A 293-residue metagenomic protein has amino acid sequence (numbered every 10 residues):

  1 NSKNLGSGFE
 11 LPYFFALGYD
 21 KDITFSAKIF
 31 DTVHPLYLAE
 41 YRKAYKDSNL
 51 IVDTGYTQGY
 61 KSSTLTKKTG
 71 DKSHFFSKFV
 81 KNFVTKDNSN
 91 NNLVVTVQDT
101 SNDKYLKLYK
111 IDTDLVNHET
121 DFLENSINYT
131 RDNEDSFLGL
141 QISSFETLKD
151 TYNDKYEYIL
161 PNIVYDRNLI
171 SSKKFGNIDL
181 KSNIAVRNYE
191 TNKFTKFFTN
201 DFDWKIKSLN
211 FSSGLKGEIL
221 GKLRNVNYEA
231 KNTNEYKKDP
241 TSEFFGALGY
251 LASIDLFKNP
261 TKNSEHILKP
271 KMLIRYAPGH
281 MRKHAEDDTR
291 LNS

Functional and structural regions predicted by a protein language model:
N1-S293: Outer-membrane beta-barrel proteins and related beta-barrel translocases across Gram-negative bacteria
